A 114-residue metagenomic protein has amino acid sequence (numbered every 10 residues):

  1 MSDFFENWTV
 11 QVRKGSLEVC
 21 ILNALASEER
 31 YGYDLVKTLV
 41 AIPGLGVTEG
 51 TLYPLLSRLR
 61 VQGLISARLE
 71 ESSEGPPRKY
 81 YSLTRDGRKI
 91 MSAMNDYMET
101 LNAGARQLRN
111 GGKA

Functional and structural regions predicted by a protein language model:
M1-V10: Short, Lys/Arg-enriched N-terminal segment that forms or immediately precedes the first helix of a structured domain
T9-Y53: N-terminal helix-turn-helix DNA-binding core of bacterial DNA-binding proteins
G32, Y80, I90-M91: Amphipathic alpha-helical segments enriched in hydrophobic/aromatic and basic residues that form the DNA-contacting
Y53-R60: Short, hydrophobic-biased segments on the C-terminal half of alpha helices that form "recognition helices"
Q62-P77, S82: Beta-hairpin "wing" of winged helix-turn-helix
L83-G87: Accessory beta->alpha helical hairpin/"wing" motif in late/C-terminal subdomains of nucleic-acid enzymes
K89-A114: Amphipathic alpha-helical dimerization/coiled-coil segments that flank or bridge DNA-binding/regulatory modules
